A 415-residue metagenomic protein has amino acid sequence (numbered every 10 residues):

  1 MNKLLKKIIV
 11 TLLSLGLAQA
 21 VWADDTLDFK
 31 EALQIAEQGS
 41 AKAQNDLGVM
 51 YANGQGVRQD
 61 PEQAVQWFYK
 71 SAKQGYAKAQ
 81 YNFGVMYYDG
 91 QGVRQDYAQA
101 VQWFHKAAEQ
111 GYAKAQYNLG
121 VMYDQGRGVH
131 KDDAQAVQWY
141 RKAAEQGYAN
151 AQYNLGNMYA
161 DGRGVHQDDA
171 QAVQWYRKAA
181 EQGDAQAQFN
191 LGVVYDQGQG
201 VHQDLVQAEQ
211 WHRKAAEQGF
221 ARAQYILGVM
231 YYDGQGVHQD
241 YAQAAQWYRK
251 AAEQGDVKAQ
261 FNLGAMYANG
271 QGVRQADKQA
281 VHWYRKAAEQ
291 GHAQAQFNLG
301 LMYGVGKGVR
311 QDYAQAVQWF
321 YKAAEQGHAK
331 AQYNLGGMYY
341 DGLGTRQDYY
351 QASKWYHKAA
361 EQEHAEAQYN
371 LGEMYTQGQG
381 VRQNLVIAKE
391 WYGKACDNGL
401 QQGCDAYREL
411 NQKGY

Functional and structural regions predicted by a protein language model:
L4, I8-V10, W391-Y415: Terminal, low-structured helical/coil segments at or just beyond the last alpha-helical repeat
V10-A18: Bacterial N-terminal signal peptides
Q19-A23: Sec/Tat signal peptide C-region and signal peptidase I cleavage site
I35, K70-S71, K106-A107, K142-A143 (+7 more regions): Canonical positions in the second alpha-helix
E37-S40, N53-Q55, D60, Q74-Y76 (+29 more regions): Short helix-capping/linker turns of helical repeat alpha-solenoids
D46-N53, N82-D89, N118-Q125, N154-D161 (+7 more regions): Hydrophobic face of amphipathic alpha-helices that form TPR/SEL1-like repeat modules and related alpha-solenoid
